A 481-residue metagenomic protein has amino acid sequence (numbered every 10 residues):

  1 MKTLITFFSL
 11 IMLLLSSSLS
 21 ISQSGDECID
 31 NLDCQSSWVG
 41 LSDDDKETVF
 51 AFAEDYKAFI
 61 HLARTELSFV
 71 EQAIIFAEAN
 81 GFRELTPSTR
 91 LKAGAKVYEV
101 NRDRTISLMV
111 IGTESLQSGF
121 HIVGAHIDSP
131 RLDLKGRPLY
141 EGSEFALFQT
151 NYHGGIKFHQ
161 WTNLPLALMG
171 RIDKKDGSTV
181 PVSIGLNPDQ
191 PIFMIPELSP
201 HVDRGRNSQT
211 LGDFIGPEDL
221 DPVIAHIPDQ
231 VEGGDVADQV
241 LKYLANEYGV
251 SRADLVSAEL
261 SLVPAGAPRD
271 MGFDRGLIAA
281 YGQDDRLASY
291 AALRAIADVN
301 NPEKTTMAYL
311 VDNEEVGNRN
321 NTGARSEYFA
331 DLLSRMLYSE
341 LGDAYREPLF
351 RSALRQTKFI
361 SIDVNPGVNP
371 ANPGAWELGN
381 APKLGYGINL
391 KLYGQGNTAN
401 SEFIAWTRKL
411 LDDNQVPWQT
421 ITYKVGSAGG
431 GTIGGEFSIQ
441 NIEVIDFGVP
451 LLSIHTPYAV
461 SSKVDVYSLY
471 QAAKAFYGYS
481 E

Functional and structural regions predicted by a protein language model:
M1-L4: Positively charged n-region of N-terminal signal peptides that target proteins for export
F7-S17: Bacterial N-terminal signal peptides
S17-E481: N-terminal hydrophobic/helix-forming segments and targeting peptides
